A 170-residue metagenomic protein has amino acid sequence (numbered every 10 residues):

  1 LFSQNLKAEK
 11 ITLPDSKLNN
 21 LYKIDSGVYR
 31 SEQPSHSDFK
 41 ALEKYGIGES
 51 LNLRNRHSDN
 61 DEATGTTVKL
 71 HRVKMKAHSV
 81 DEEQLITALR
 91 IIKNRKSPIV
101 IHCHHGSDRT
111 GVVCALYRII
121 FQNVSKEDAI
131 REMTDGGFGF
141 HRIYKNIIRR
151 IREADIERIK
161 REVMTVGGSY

Functional and structural regions predicted by a protein language model:
F2-I99, V112-Y170: Cys-dependent protein tyrosine phosphatase-like superfamily
C103: Short cysteine clusters
G106: Substrate/cofactor-recognition hotspot
R109: Conserved lysine of the Walker
